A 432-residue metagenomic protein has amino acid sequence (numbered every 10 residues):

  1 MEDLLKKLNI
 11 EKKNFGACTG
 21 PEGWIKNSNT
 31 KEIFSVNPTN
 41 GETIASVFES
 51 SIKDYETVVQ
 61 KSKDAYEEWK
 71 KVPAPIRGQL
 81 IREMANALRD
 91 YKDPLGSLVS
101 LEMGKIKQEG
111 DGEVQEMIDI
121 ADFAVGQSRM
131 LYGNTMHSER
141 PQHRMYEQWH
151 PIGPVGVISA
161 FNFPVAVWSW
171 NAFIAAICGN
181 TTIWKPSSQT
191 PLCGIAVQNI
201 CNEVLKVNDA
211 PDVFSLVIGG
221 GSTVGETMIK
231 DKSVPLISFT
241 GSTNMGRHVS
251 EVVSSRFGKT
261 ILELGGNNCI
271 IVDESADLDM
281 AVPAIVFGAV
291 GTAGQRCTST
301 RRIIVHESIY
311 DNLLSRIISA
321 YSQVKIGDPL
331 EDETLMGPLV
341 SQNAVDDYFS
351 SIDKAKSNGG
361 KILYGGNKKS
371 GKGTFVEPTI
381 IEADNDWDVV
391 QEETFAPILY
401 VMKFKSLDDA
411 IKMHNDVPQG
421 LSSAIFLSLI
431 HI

Functional and structural regions predicted by a protein language model:
M1-S46, Q79, E83, G133-S159 (+2 more regions): Terminal low-complexity tails and localization/encapsulation signals of metabolic enzymes
N40-S46, A210, V234, I271 (+4 more regions): Conserved C-terminal structural/oligomerization subdomain of aldehyde/semialdehyde dehydrogenase
G41, R77, V99, G179 (+9 more regions): Residue-level signal for inorganic ion chemistry
E42-L131, Q142: Glycine-rich loop-to-alpha-helix module at the N-terminal edge of alpha/beta enzyme cores
T43-S50, D64-K71, V157, I270-D273 (+5 more regions): Short, well-ordered beta-strand elements within core beta-sheets of diverse protein domains
Y66, K70, A85-K92, G96 (+15 more regions): Structural signal for hydrophobic packing residues in well-ordered secondary-structure cores of soluble enzyme domains
G133-M280, F404: Rossmann-like NAD(P) dinucleotide-binding subdomain of oxidoreductase/dehydrogenase enzymes
I200, N244-N385, L407-D408, K412-M413: ALDH superfamily catalytic-core signature
